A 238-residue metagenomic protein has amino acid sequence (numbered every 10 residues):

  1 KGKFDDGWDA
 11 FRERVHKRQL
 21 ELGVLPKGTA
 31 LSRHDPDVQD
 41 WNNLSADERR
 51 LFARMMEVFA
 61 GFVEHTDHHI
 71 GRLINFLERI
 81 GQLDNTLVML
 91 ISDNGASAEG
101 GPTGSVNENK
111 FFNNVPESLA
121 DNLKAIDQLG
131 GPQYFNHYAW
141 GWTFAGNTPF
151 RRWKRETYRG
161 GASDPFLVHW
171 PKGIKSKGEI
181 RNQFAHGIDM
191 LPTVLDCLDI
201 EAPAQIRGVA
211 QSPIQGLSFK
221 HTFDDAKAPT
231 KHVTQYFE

Functional and structural regions predicted by a protein language model:
K1-L44, A98-D164: Core domains of carbohydrate- and sulfate-ester-processing enzymes
G2-W8, R54-H65: The substrate-binding groove and active-site-proximal loops of carbohydrate-active enzymes, especially glycoside
H16-L20, A60, D67, G71-I74 (+6 more regions): Non-transmembrane alpha-helical segments in soluble domains of secreted/periplasmic/extracellular proteins
T29-D35, H65-T103, Q128, F144: Metal-dependent active-site segment of extracytoplasmic phospho-/sulfohydrolases and closely related
V38-M55, H169-K175: Short glycine/proline-rich turn/loop motifs
F62-V63, D67-H69, I74-F76, S97 (+5 more regions): C-terminal substrate/ligand-recognition segments
D84-M89, F166, V233-Q235: Beta-sheet entry/capping signal
P132-A162, I174-Q183, G187-E238: C-terminal cap/loop subdomain of S1 sulfatases and analogous C-terminal strand-loop tails that border
